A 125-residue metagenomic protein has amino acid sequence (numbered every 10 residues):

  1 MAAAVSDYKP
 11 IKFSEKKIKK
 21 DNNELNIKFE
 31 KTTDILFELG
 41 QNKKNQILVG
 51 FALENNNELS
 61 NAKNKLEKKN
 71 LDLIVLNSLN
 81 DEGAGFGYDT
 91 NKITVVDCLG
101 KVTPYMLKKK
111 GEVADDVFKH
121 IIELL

Functional and structural regions predicted by a protein language model:
M1-E82: Glycine-rich phosphate/dinucleotide-binding loop and adjoining beta-alpha-beta core of small-molecule
L71, S78, G83-L125: Small-residue (G/A/S/T)-rich helix-start motifs and N-terminal tracts that mark the onset
